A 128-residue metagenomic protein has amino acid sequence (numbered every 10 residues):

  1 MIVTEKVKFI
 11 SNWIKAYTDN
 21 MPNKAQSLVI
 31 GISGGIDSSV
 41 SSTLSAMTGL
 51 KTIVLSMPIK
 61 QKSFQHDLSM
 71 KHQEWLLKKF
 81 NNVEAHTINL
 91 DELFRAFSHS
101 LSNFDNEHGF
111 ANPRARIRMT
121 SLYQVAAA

Functional and structural regions predicted by a protein language model:
M1-A128: ATP-dependent adenylation/nucleotidyltransferase module used to activate substrates
